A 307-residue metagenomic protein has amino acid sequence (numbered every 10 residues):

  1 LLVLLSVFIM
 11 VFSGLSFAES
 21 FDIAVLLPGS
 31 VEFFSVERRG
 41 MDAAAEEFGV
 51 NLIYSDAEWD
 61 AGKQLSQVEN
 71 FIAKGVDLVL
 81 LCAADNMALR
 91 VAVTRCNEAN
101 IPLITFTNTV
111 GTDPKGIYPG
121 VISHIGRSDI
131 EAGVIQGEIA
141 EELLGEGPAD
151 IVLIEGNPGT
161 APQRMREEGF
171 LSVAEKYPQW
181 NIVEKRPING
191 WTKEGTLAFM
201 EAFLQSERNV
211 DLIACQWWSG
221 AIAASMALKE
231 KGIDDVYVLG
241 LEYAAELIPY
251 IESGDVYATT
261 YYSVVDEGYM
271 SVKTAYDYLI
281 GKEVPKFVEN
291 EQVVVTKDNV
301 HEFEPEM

Functional and structural regions predicted by a protein language model:
L2-S13: Bacterial N-terminal signal peptides
S16-M307: A residue-level marker of the well-folded mature domains of exported/periplasmic proteins
